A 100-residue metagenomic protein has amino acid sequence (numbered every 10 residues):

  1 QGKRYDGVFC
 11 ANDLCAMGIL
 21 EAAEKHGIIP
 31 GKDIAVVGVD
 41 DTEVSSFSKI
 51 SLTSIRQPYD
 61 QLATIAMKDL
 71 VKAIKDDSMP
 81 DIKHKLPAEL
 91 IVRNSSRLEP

Functional and structural regions predicted by a protein language model:
G2-P100: Flexible loop/turn connectors
